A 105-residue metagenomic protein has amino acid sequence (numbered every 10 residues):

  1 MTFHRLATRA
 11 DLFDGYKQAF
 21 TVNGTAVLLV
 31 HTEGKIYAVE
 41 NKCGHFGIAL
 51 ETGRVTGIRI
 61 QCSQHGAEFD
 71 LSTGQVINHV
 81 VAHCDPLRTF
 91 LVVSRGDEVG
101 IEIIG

Functional and structural regions predicted by a protein language model:
M1-G57, L71, Q75, R88-G105: N-terminal pre-ligand scaffold of iron-sulfur
C43, C62-H65: Short cysteine clusters
G57-S63, V76-D85: Short cysteine/histidine-rich metal-coordination sites, predominantly Zn2+-binding motifs
E68: Short helix-to-coil "ATP-lid" hinge immediately C-terminal to the conserved N-box Asn in the Bergerat
